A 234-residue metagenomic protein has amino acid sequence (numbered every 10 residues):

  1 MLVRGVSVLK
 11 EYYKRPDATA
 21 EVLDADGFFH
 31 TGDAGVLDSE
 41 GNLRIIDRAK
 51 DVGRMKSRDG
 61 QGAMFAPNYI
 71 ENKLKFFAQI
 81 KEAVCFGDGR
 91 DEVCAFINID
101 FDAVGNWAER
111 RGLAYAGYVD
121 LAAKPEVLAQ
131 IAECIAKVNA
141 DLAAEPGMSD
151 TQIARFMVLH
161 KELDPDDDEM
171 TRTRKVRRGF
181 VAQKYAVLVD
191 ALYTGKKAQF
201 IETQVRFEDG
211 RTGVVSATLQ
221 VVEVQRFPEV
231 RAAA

Functional and structural regions predicted by a protein language model:
M1-V3: A structural motif
G5, K10-E11, A34-G147: AMP-binding/adenylate-forming catalytic core of the ANL superfamily
K14, D24-A25: Phosphate-coordinating loops and pocket residues in cytosolic domains that bind phosphorylated ligands
A18-T19: Short secondary-structure edge/capping micro-motifs at helix/strand boundaries
D24, I46, D100, M170-T171: Residue-level signal for threonine
D26, S39-E40, T173: Residue-level recognition of short loop/turn positions
E82-V84, W107, V138-A234: Conserved C-terminal "lid"/linker of ANL adenylate-forming enzymes
